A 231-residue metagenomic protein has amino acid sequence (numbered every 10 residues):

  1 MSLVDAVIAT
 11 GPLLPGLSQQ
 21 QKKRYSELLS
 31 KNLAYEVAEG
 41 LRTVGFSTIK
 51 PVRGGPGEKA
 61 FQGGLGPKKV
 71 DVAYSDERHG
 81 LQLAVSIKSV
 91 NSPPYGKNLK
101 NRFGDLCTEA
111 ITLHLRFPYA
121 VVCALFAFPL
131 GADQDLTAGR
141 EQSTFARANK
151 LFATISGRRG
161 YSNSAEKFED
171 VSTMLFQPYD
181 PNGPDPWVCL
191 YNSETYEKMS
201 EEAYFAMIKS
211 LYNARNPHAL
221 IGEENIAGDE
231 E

Functional and structural regions predicted by a protein language model:
M1-G54: Interdomain/boundary linker segments immediately adjacent to catalytic/signaling cores
R53-D71: Charged, often glycine-rich, active-site loop that binds/positions anionic groups
G55-K59, F128-D133, P178-P181: Short, internal active-site loops enriched in acidic
K69-S75, A110: Short, charged beta->alpha transition segments
A73-V85: Active-site beta-strand-loop-beta-strand hairpin of nuclease catalytic cores that positions key catalytic residues
A84, C123-F126, T173-L175: Structural beta-sheet core signal
S89-F145: Catalytic cores of nucleic-acid endonucleases
A138-E231: Non-catalytic C-terminal interaction segments of nucleic acid-processing enzymes
